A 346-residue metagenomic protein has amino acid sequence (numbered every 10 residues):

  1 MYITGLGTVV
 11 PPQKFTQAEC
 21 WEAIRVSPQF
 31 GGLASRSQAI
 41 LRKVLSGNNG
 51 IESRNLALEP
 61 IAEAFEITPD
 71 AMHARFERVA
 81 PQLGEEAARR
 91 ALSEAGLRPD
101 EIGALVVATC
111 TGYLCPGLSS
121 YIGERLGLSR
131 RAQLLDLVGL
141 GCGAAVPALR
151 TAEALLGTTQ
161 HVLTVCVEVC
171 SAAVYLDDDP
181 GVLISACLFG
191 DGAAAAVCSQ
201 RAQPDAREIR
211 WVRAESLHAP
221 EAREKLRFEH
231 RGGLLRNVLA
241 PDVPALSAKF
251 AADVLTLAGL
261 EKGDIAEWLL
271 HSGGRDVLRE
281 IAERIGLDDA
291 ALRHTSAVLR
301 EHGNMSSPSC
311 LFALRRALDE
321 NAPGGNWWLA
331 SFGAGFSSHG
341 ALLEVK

Functional and structural regions predicted by a protein language model:
M1-E77, Y175-A245, K249-A252, T256 (+2 more regions): Condensing-enzyme catalytic core mediating Claisen C-C bond formation in acyl metabolism
Y2, E101, T159-H161, N326: Residues that mark the start of a beta-strand
G5-G7, A108, V138, H161-E168 (+3 more regions): Short beta-strand segments
K43-L128, L134, G139, K262-L278: Conserved beta-ketoacyl condensing-enzyme motif
L92, T111, Y121, S129-R131 (+4 more regions): Claisen-condensing/thiolase-fold acyl-transfer catalytic domains that form or cleave C-C bonds in fatty acid
S93-P99, A154-H161, S199-R207: Secondary-structure boundary elements
L114-S120, T164-I184, R213-R231, R275-E283 (+1 more regions): Active-site-adjacent elements of ketosynthase-type condensing enzymes
